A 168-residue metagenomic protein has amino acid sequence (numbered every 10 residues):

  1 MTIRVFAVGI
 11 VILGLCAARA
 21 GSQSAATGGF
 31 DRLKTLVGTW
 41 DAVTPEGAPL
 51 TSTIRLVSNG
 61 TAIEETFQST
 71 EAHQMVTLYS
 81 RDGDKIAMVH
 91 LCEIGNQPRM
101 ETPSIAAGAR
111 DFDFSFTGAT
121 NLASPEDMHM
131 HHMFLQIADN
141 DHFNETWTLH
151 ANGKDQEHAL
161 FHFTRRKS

Functional and structural regions predicted by a protein language model:
M1-A7: Bacterial N-terminal signal peptides that target proteins for export
I3, R19-G21: Intrinsic disorder/low-complexity segments
A7-C16: Bacterial N-terminal signal peptides
G21-S168: Hydrophobic small-molecule pocket/channel-lining residues, especially in calycin-type beta-barrels
